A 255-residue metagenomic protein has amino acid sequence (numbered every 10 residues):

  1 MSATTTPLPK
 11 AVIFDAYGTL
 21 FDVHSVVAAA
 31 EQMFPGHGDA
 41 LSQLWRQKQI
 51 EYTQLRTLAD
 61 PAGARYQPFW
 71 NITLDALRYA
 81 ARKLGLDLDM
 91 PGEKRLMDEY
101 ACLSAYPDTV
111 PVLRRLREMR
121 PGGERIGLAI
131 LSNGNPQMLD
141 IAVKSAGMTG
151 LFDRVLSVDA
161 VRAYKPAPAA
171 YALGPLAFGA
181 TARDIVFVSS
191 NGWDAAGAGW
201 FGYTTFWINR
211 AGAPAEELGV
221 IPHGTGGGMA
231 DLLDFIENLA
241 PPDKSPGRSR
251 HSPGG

Functional and structural regions predicted by a protein language model:
S2-I50: Active-site neighborhood of HAD-like aspartate-dependent phosphohydrolases
S2-P9, L131-G255: Asp-based, Mg2+/Mn2+-dependent phosphohydrolase catalytic module
V26, L41, G92, M148-L151: Hydrophobic side chains within well-formed alpha-helices
V27, S42, R46, W70 (+2 more regions): An amphipathic alpha-helix signature
F34-G38, K83-L88, P121-G123, G147-L151 (+1 more regions): Short helix-capping segments at alpha-helix termini
D39, Y52-R95: A metal-dependent, Asp-based hydrolase signature
T57-R65, R117-G127, D243-K244: Intrinsically disordered, low-complexity coil segments
M90-C102, T109-A146, L156-V158: Substrate-recognition element of Asp-dependent hydrolases with the DxDx(T/V) motif
